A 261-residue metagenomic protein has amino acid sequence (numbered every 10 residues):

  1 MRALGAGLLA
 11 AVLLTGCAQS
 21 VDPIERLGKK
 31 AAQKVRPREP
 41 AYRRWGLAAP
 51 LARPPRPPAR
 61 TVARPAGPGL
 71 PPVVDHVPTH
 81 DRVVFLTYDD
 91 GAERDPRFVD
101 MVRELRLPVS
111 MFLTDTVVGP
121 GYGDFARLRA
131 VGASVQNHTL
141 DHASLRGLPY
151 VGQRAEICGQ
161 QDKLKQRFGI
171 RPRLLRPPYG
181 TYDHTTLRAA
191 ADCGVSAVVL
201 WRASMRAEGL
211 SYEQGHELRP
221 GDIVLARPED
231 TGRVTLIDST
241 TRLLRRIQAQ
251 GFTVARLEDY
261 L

Functional and structural regions predicted by a protein language model:
M1-G5: Bacterial N-terminal signal peptides that target proteins for export
L13-G16: C-terminal motif of bacterial Sec signal peptides marking the signal peptidase cleavage site
A18-S20: Bacterial signal peptide processing site
L27-L51: Post-signal peptide N-terminal segment of mature Sec-exported envelope proteins
G46-S144, K163: Active-site beta->alpha N-cap acidic-glycine motif
G91-R94, F112-Y122, A143-Y150, R176-Y182 (+2 more regions): Acidic-and-aromatic substrate-binding clefts and catalytic sites of carbohydrate-active enzymes
R103, P108, S134, A143 (+3 more regions): CE4/NodB-like, metal-dependent polysaccharide N-deacetylase domain that modifies extracellular/periplasmic N-acetylated
T181-P220, F252-L261: His/Asp/Glu-enriched short active-site or ligand-binding loop at hydrolase and phosphoryl-transfer sites
